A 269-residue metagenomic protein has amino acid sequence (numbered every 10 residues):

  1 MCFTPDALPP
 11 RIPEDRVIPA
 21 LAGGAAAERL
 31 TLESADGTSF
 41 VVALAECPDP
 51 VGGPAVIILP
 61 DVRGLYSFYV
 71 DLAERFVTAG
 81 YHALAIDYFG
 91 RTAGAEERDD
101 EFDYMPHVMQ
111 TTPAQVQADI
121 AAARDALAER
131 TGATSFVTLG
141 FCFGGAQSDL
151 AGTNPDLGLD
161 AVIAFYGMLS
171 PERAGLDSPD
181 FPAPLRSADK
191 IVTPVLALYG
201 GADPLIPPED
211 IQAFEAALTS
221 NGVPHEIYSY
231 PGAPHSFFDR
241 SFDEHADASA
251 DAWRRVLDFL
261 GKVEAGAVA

Functional and structural regions predicted by a protein language model:
M1-A269: N-terminal cap/leader regions of alpha/beta-hydrolase-fold enzymes, predominantly small-molecule hydrolases
